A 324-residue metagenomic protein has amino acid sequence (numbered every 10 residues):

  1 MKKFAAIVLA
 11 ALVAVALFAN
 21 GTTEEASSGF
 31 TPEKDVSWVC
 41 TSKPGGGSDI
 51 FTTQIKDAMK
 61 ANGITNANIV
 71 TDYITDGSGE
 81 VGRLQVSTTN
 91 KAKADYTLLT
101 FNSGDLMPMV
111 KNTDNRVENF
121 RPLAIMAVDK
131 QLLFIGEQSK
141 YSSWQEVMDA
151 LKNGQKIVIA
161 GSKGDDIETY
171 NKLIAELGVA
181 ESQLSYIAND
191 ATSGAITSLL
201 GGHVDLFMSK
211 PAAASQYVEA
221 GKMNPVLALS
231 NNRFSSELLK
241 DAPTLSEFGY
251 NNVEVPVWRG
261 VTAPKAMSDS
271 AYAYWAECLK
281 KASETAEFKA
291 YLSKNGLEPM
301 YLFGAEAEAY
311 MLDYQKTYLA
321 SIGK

Functional and structural regions predicted by a protein language model:
M1-D35, G323-K324: Short, low-complexity disordered leader/linker segments with a strong preference for bacterial N-terminal type II
E24-E118, D166, V179-D205, Y301 (+1 more regions): N-terminal (or domain-start) structured segment
S28, E33-V36, Q85-Y96, M109-G194 (+2 more regions): Hinge/capping helix and adjacent helix->loop/strand transition within the periplasmic-binding protein
E33, D269-K324: An extracytoplasmic/periplasmic, membrane-proximal ligand-sensing/linker region
P44, S78, S103-M107, S139-K140 (+4 more regions): Solvent-exposed loop/turn segments at secondary-structure junctions within structured extracellular/periplasmic domains
A92-F101, V158-A160, D205-K210, P225-L227 (+1 more regions): Paired acidic/hydrophobic, glycine-rich loop segments that form the ligand-binding mouth/hinge of periplasmic-binding
G161-A242: Ligand-binding pocket segment of bilobal, Venus flytrap-like solute-binding proteins
A214-E284: C-terminal lobe and pocket-closing loops of periplasmic/extracytoplasmic Venus-flytrap solute-binding proteins
